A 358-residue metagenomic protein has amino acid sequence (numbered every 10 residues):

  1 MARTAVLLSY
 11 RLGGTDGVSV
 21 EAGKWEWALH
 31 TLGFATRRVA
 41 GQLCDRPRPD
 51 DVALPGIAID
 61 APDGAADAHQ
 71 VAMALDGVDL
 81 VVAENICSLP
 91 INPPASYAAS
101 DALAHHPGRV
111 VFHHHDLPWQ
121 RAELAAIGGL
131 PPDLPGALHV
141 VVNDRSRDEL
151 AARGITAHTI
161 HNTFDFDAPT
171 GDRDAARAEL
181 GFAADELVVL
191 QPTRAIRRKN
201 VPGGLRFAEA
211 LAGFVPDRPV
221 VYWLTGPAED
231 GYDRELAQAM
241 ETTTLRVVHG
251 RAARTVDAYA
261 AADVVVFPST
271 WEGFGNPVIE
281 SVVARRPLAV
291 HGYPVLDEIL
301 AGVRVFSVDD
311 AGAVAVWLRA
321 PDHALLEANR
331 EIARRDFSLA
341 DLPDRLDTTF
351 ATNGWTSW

Functional and structural regions predicted by a protein language model:
L7, F182-K199, L205-A208: Conserved donor-binding/catalytic core segment of Leloir-type glycosyltransferases
A68, I127-G128, P169-F182: A short helix/loop element that forms part of the nucleotide-sugar donor recognition site in Leloir-type
P219-R234: Glycosyltransferase donor-sugar binding loop
D233-R251: Nucleotide-activated donor-binding/catalytic signature segment of Leloir-type glycosyltransferases, i.e., the conserved
A252, D257-A262: Short alpha-helical donor nucleotide-sugar binding micro-motif in glycosyltransferases
T270: Aromatic "clamp/platform" in nucleotide-sugar-dependent glycosyltransferases that forms part of the donor/acceptor
V278, P287-V290: Short hydrophobic beta-strand element within catalytic cores of glycosyltransferases and related nucleotide-activated
G312, P321-W358: A charged, aromatic-enriched C-terminal amphipathic alpha-helix characteristic of glycosyltransferases across folds
